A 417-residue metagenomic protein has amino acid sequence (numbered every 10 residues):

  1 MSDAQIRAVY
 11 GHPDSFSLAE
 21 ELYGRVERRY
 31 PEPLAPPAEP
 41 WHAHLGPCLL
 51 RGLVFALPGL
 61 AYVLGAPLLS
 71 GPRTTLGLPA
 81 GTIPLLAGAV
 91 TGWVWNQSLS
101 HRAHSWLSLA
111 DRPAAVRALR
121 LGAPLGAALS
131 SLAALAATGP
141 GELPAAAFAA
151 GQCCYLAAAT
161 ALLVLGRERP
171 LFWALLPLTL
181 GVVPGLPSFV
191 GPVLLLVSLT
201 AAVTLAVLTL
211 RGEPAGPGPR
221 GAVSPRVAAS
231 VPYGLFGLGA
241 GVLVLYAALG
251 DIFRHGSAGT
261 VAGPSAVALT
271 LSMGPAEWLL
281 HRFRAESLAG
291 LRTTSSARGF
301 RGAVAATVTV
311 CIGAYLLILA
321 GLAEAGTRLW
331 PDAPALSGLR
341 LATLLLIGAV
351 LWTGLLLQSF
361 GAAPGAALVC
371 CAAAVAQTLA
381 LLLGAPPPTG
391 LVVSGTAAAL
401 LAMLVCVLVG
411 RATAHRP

Functional and structural regions predicted by a protein language model:
D3-L125: N-terminal signal-anchor module of multipass membrane proteins
A61-L86, L135-A149, L180-S198, V244-L269 (+2 more regions): Membrane interfacial helix motifs at helix-loop boundaries and amphipathic/re-entrant anchors
W106-A118, V261-T327: Specific pore-lining/lateral-gate transmembrane helices of multi-pass inner-membrane transport and insertion machines
C154-F172, L344-V369: Membrane-interface junctions at transmembrane-helix termini in multi-pass inner-membrane proteins
L171-V182, A367-Q377: Central hydrophobic cores of alpha-helical transmembrane segments in multi-pass integral membrane proteins
W173-E213, G390-G410: Hydrophobic alpha-helical transmembrane segments
L195-P275, L280: Transmembrane helical elements of multi-pass membrane transporters/channels
R298-Q358, G365-A366: C-terminal structural cap/anchor segments
